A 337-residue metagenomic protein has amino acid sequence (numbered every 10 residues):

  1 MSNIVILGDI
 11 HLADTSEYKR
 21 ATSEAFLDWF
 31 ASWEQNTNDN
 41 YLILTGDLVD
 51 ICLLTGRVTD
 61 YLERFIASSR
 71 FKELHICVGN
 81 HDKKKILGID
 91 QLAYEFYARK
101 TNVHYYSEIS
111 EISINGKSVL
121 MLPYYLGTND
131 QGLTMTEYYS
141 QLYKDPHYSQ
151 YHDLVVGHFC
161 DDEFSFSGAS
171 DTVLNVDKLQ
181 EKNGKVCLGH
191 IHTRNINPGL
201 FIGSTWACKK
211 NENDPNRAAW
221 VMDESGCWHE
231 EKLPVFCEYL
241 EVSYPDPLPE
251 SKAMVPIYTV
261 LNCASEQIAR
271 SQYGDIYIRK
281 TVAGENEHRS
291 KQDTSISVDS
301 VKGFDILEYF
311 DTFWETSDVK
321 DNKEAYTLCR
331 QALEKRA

Functional and structural regions predicted by a protein language model:
M1-F65, F71, Y138-H152, A337: N-terminal active-site segment of His-dependent metallophosphoesterases
V5, S118-L120, E238: Conserved beta-strand elements of the Class I
I6-G8, L42-D47, E73-H81, K85 (+5 more regions): Active-site neighborhood of phospho(di)ester-bond hydrolases with catalytic His/Asp-centered motifs
T15-Y18, G46-I66, K83-K100, S167-V173 (+2 more regions): Metal-dependent catalytic neighborhoods of phosphoester/phosphodiester hydrolases
N36, D223-A337: Accessory, non-catalytic peripheral segments of nucleic-acid enzymes
I66-F71, H147-S149, V176-K182, S251-K252: Short, conserved loop/helix-junction motifs that constitute active-site signature segments in enzyme catalytic cores
H75, D82-D177: Conserved catalytic scaffold of divalent metal-dependent phosphoesterases
D162, S167-E231: Conserved beta-sheet core of the metallophosphoesterase superfamily
